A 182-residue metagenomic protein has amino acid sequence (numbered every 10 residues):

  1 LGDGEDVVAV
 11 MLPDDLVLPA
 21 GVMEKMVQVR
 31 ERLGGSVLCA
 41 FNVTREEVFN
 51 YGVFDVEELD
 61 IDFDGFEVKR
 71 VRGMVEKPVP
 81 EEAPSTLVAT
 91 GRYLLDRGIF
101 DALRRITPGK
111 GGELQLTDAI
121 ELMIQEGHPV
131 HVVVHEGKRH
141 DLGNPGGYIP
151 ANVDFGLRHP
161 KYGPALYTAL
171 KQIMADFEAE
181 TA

Functional and structural regions predicted by a protein language model:
L1-E58, L95-R97, L103-I106: Conserved beta-loop-beta/alpha segment of the NTase-like Rossmann-fold superfamily that binds/positions NTPs
A9, V27-E31, L59-H140, P145-T168: Catalytic-core segments of class I nucleotidyltransferases/pyrophosphorylases that form NMP-activated intermediates
V17-V22, E121-H128, P145, I173-E178: Short, mixed-charge aromatic SLiMs
L166-A182: Intrinsic disorder at enzyme termini
